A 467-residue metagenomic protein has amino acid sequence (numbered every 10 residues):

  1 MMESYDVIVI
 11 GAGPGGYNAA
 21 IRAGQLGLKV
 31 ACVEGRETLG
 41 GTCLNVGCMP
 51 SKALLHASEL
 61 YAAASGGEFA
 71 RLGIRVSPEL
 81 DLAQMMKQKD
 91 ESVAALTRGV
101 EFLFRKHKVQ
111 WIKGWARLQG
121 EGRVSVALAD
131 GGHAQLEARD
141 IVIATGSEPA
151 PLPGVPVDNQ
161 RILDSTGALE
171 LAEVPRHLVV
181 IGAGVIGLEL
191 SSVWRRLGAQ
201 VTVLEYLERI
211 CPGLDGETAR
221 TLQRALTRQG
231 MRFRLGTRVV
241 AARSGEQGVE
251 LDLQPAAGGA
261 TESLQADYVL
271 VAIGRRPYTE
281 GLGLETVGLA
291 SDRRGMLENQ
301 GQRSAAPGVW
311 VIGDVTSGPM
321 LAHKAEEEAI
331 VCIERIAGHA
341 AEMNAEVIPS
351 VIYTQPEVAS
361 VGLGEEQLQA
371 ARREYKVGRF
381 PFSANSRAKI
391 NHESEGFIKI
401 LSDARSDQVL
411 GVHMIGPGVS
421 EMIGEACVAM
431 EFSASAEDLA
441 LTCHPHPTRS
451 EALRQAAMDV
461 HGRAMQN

Functional and structural regions predicted by a protein language model:
M2-G13, V174-G184: Beta1/beta-strand and adjacent pyrophosphate-binding region of the FAD-binding site in flavoprotein oxidoreductases
M2-Y5, I21-V174, T202, L207-C211 (+7 more regions): Glycine-rich flavin
I8-I10, A116, Q135-G146, V180-I181 (+3 more regions): Short hydrophobic core segments
I10-G15, A19-R36, T42, M49 (+4 more regions): Flexible, glycine-rich terminal cap/loop adjacent to redox cofactors in electron-transfer oxidoreductases
G16, G187-L188: N-terminal Rossmann-fold NAD(P) dinucleotide-binding loop
A20, G24, S191, R195-R196: Gly/Ala-rich phosphate-binding loop of Rossmann-like dinucleotide-binding domains, activating on the conserved
A127-A134, V239-V240, D252-S263, R275: A structured beta-alpha segment of the ubiquitous adenosine-cofactor-binding alpha/beta core
D158-V174, S263-R335: FAD-site-proximal beta/loop scaffold in flavoenzymes
